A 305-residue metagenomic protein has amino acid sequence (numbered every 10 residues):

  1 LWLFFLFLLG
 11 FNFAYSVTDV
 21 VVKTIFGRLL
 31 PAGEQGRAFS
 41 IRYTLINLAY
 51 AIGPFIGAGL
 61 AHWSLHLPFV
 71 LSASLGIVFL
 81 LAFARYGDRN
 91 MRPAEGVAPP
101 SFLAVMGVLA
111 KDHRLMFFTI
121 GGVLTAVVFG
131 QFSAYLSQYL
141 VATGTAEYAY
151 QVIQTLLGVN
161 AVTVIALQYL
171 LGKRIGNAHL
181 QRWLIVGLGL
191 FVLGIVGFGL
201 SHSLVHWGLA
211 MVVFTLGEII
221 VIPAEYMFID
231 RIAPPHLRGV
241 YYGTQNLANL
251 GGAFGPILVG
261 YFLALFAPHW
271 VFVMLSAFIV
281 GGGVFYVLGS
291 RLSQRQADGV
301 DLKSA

Functional and structural regions predicted by a protein language model:
L9-L48: Cytoplasmic helix-loop-helix junction between adjacent transmembrane helices in 12-TM secondary transporters
G59-H62, L140-V141, R174-I175, Y261-A267: Interfacial helix-cap and linker-helix signal at transmembrane-aqueous boundaries of multi-pass secondary transporters
P68-R85, F272-L288: Symmetry-related core transmembrane helices of the 12-TM Major Facilitator Superfamily/SLC fold
D88-F118, S304-A305: Juxtamembrane intracellular "pre-TM" segments in multi-pass secondary transporters
A134-I153: Short amphipathic helix-loop junctions that connect adjacent transmembrane helices in Major Facilitator Superfamily/SLC
A166-L180, L263: Helix-to-loop junctions at the C-terminal end of transmembrane segments in multipass secondary transporters
R182-G197: Structural signature of the two symmetry-related core transmembrane helices
H236-L265: A late C-terminal transmembrane helix in Major Facilitator Superfamily
